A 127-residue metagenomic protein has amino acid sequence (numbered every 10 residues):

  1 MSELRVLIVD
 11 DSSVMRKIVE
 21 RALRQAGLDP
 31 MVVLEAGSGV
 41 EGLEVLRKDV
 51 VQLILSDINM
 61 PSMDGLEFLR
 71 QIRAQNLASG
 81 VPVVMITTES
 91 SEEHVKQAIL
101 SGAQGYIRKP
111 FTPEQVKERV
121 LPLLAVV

Functional and structural regions predicted by a protein language model:
S13-L34: Two-component/phosphorelay signaling modules centered on CheY-like receiver
E35-E44, G65: Helix N-cap/capping motif at the beta->alpha junctions
E44, L66-S79: Short amphipathic alpha-helix used as the core "switch/output" element in two-component signaling
D49-L55: Active-site beta3 strand of CheY-like receiver
D57, T87: Active-site residues of response regulator receiver
M60: Receiver (REC) domain active-site loop signature in two-component systems and cognate sites in sensor histidine kinases
F111-V120: C-terminal output helix
